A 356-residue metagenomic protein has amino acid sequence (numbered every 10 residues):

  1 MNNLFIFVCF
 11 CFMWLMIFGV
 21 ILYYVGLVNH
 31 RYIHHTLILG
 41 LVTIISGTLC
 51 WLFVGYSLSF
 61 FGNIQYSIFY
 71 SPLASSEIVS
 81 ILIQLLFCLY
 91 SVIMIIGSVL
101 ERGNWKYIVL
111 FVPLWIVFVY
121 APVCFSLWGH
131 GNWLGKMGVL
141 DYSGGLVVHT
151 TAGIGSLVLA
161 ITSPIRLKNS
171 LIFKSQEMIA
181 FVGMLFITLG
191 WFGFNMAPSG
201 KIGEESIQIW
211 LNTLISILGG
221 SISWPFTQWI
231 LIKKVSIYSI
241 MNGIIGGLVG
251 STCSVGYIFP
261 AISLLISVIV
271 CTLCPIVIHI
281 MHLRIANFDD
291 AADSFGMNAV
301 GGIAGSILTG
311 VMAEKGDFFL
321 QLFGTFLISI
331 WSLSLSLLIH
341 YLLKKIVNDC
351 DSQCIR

Functional and structural regions predicted by a protein language model:
M1-R356: Hydrophobic alpha-helical transmembrane bundles of multi-pass membrane proteins
